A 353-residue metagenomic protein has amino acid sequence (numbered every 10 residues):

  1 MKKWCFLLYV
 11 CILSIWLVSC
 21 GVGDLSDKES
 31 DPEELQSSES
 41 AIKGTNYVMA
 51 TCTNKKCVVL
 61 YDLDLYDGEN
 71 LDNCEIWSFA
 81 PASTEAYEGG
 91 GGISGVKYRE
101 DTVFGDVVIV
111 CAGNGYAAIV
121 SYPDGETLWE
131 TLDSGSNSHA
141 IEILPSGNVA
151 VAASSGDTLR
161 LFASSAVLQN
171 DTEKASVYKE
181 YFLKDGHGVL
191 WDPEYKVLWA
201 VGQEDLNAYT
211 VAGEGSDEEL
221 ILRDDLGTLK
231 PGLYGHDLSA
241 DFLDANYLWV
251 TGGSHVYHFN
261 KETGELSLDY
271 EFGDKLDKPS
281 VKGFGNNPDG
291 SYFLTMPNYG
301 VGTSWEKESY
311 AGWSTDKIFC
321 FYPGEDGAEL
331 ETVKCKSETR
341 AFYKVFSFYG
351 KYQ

Functional and structural regions predicted by a protein language model:
L8-W16: Bacterial N-terminal signal peptides
I15-I42: Bacterial Sec-dependent N-terminal signal peptides
K43-G44, E100-F104, L144-S146, P193-Y195 (+1 more regions): Residue-level detector of Asp-centered blade-edge/turn motifs that repeat once per structural unit in beta-propeller
A50-N54, I109-N114, A150-S155, L198-E204 (+2 more regions): Conserved beta-strand positions in repeat-built beta-propeller and related beta-rich domains
D62-E69, A163-N170, T210-E219, N260-L268: Short loop/turn segments immediately following beta-strands, especially the blade-tip and inter-blade linker loops
D72-Y87, E126-L132, E173-Y181, I221-L229 (+1 more regions): A short beta-strand motif characteristic of beta-propeller blades
C74-A118, G125-A140: Blade-loop segments of beta-propeller domains
A86-R99, G135-I143, L183-L190, P231-D241 (+2 more regions): Repeated scaffold domains used in trafficking and secretory/extracellular systems, primarily beta-propellers
